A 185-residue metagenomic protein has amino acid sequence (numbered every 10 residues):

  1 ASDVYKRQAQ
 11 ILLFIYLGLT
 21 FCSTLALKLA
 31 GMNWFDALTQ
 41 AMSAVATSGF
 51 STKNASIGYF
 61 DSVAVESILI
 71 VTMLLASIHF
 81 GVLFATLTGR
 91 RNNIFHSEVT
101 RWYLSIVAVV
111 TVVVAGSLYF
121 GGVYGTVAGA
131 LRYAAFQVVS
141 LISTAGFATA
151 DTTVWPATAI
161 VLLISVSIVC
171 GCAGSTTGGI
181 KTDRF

Functional and structural regions predicted by a protein language model:
S2-F185: Membrane-proximal intracellular helices of multi-pass ion channels
